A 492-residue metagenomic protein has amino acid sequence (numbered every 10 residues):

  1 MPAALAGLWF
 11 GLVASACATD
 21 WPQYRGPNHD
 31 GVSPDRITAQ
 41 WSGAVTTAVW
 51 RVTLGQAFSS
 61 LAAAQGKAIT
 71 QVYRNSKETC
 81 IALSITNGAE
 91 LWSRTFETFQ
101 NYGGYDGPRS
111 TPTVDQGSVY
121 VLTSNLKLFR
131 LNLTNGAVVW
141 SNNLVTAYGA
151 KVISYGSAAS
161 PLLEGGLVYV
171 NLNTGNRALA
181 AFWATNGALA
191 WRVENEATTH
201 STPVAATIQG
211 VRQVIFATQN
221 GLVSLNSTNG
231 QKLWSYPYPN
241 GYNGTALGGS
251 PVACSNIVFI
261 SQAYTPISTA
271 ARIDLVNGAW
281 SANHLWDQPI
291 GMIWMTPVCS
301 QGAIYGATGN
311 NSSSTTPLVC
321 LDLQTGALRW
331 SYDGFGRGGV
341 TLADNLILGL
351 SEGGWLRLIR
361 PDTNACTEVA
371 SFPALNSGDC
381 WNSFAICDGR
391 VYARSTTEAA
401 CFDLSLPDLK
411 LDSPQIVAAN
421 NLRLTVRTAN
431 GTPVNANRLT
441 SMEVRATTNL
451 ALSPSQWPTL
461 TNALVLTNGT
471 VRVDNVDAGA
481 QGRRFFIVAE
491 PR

Functional and structural regions predicted by a protein language model:
M1, M292-M295, M442: Detector for methionine-enriched segments
P2-S15: Bacterial N-terminal signal peptides
L8, A370, A400, S455 (+1 more regions): Short non-domain terminal segments
G11, G43-V45, V417, N437: A generic structural signal for short, non-catalytic loop/turn and secondary-structure boundary residues
G11, P373, F486-I487: Compositionally biased, low-structure terminal segments
A16-K410: Noncatalytic, solvent-exposed loop/strand surfaces of beta-propeller-type extracellular/periplasmic domains
L406-R492: Short, composition-biased motifs enriched in small/polar/acidic residues
